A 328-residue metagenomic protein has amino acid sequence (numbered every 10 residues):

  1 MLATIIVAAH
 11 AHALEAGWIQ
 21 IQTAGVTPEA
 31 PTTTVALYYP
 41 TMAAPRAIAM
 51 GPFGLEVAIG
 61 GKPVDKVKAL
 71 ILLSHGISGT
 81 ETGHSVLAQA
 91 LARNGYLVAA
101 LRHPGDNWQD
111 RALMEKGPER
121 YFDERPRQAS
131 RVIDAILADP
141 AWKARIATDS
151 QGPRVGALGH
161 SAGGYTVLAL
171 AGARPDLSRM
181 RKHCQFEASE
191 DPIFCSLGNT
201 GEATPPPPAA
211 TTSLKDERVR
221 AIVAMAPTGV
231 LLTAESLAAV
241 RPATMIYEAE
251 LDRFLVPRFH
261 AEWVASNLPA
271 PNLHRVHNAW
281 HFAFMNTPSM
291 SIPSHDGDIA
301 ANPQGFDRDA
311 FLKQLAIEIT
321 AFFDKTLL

Functional and structural regions predicted by a protein language model:
H12-L73, R93: Domain-level recognition of soluble alpha/beta enzyme cores, biased toward histidine phosphatases/phosphomutases
I59-K68, L73-R111, R253-V256: Short substrate-entry loop that stabilizes the transition state in hydrolases
S78, T82, R102-R127, A135-I136 (+1 more regions): Cap/lid segment of the alpha/beta-hydrolase catalytic domain
P118-D149, A169, S178-I193: Alpha/beta-hydrolase active-site loop
G159-G163, V167: Gly/Ala-rich beta-loop-alpha elbow adjacent to hydrolase catalytic centers
V230-L231, L251-L255, H281-F282: Acidic catalytic loop of the alpha/beta-hydrolase fold
V240, I246-E248: Short beta-strand/loop motif that positions the catalytic acidic residue of the alpha/beta-hydrolase fold
P242, V256-S266: Short alpha-helix in the alpha/beta-hydrolase fold that links the catalytic acid
